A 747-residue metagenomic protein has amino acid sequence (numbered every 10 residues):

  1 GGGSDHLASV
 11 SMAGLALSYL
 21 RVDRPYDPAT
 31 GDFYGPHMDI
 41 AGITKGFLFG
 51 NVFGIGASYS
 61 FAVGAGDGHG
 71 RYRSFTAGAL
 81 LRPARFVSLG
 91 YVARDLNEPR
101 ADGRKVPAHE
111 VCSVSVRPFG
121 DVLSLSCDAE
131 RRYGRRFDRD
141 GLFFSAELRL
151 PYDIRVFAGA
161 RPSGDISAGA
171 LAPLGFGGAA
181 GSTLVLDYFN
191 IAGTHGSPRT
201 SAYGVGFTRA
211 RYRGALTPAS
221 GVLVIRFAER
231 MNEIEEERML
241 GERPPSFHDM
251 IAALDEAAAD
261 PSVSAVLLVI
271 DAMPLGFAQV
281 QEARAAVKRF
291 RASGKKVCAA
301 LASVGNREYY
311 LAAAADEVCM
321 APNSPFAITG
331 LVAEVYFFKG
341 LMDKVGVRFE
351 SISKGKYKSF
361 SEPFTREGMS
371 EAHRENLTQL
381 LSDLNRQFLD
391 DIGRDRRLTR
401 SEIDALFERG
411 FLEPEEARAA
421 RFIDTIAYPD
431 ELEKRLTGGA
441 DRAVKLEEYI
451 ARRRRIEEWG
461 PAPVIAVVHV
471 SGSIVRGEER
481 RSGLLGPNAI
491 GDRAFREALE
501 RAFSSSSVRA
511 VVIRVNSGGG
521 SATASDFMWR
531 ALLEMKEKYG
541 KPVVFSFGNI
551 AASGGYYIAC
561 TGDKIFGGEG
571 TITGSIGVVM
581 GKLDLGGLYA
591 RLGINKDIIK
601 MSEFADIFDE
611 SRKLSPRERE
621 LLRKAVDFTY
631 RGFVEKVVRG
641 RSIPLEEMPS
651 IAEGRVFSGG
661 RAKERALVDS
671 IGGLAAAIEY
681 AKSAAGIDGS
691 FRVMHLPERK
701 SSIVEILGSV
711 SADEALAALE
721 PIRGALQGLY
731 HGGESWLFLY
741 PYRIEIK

Functional and structural regions predicted by a protein language model:
G1-G204: Subset of outer-membrane beta-barrel
G78, S145, A172-G178, P414 (+3 more regions): Catalytic cores of nucleotide-enabled group-transfer and carboxylate-activating enzymes in metabolic and assembly-line
R213-Y336, P461-L588: Cleft-lining beta-strand/loop regions that shape enzyme active-site pockets
A259, F503, R514, R591 (+2 more regions): C-terminal recognition in membrane/secretory proteostasis and scaffolding
V297, K339-L436, G586, A590-D688: Charged, glycine-interspersed solvent-exposed loop segments at helix/strand-loop junctions that cap or gate access
D430-V470, R476-S482, M528: Extracytoplasmic and endomembrane cell-envelope/extracellular-matrix remodeling and assembly machinery
A462-R501, S505-S507, A625, P697-K747: Intrinsic disorder and flexible/low-complexity segments
A675-G708: C-terminal intrinsically disordered, low-complexity extensions immediately downstream of enzyme catalytic cores
